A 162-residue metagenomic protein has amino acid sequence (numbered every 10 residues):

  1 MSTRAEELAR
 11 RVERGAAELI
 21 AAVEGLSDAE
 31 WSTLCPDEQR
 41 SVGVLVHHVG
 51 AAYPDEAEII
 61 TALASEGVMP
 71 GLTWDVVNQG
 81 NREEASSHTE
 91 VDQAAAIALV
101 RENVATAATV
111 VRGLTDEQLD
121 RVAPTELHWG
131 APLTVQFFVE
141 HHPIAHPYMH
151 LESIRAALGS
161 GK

Functional and structural regions predicted by a protein language model:
M1-E18: Extreme N-terminal tail/first-helix region
T3-R4, N81-A95, H128-F137: Acidic/His metal-coordination segments adjacent to aromatic residues that form catalytic metal sites in metalloenzymes
R11, G80-R121: Acidic/histidine-rich alpha-helical segments that form the ligand environment of transition-metal centers
E13-V44: Long, hydrophobic N-terminal alpha-helical segment
A16-S27, P54-T61, R101-T115, L151 (+1 more regions): Structural signal for well-ordered, non-membrane alpha-helices
G25-W31, R112-R121, S160-K162: Surface-exposed helix-capping loop/turn segments at secondary-structure junctions
S32-Q79, V122-K162: Short, contiguous alpha-helical
